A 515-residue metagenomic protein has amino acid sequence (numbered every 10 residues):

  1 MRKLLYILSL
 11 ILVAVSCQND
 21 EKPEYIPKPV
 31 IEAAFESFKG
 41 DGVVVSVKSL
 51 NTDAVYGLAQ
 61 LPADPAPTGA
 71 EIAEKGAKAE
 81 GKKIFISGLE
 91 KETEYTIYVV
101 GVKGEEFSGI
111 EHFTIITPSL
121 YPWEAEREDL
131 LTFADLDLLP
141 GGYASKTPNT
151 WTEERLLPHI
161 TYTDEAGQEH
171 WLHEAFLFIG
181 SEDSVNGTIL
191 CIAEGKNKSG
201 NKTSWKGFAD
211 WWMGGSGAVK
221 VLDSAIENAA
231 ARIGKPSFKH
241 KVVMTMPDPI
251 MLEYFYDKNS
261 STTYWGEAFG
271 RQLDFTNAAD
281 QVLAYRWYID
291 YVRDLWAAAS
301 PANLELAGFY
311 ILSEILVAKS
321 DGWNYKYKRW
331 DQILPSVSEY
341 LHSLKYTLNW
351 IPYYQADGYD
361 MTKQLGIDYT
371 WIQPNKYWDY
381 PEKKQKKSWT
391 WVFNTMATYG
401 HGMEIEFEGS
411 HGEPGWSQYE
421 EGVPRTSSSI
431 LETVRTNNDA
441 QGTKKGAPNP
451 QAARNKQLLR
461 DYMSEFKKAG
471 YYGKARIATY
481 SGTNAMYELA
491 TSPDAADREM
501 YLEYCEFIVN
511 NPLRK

Functional and structural regions predicted by a protein language model:
M1-F35, H112, P118-L120: Bacterial Sec-dependent N-terminal signal peptides
D41-V45: Structural beta-strand segments of beta-rich domains
S49-A54: Short proline/glycine-enriched turn/loop motifs at strand-loop junctions of beta-rich domains
G57-E90: Recognizes extended acidic, P/S/T-rich segments that occur within or adjacent to Ig-like beta-sandwich modules
T96-V102: Extracellular recognition modules
P122-W287: N-terminal catalytic cores of secreted or lumenal carbohydrate-active enzymes
E174, A307, Q355, W371-E382 (+1 more regions): Substrate-binding cleft of secreted/luminal carbohydrate-active enzymes
M246-P247, E253, T276-H401: Eukaryote-skewed repeat-based solenoidal scaffolds used as protein-protein interaction platforms, primarily
